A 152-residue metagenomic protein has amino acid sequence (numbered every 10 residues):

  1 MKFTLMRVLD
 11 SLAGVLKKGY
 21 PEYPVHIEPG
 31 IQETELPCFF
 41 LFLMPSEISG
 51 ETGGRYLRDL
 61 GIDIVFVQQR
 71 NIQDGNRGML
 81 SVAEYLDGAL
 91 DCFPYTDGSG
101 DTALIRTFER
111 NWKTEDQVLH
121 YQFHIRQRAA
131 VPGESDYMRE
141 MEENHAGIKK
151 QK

Functional and structural regions predicted by a protein language model:
M1-H26, E47-K152: Charged, amphipathic alpha-helical segments and their flanking helix caps
H26-L36: Short acidic low-complexity segments
L36-M44: A short, hydrophobic beta-strand-centered structural micro-motif
